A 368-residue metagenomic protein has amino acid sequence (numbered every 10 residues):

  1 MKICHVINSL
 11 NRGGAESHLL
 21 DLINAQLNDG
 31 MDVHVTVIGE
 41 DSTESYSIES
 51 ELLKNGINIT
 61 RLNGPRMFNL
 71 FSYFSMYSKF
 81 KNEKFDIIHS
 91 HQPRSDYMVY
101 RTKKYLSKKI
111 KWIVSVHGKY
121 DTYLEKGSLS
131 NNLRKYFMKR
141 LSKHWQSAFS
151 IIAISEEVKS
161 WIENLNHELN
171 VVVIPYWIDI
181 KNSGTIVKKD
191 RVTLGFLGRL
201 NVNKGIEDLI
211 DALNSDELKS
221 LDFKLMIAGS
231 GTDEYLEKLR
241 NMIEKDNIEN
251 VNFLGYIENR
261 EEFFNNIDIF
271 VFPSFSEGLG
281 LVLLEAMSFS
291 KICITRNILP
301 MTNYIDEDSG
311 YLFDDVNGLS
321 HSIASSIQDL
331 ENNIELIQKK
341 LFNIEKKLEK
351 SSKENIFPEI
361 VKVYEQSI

Functional and structural regions predicted by a protein language model:
H5-L70, W161, V173, G231-D233: N-terminal strand-loop element at the rim of the active site of nucleotide-sugar-dependent glycosyltransferases
E16-N24, V192, F196-S215, E237-K238: A conserved mid-protein helix/loop that constitutes part of the nucleotide-sugar donor-binding site
G56, K238-G255: Nucleotide-activated donor-binding/catalytic signature segment of Leloir-type glycosyltransferases, i.e., the conserved
S90-D96, V116: Short His-centered aromatic/hydrophobic patch
N132-S150: Membrane-proximal helix-turn-helix segments that form the acceptor-binding/catalytic region of lipid-linked
Y256, F275: Aromatic "clamp/platform" in nucleotide-sugar-dependent glycosyltransferases that forms part of the donor/acceptor
I292-T295: Short hydrophobic beta-strand element within catalytic cores of glycosyltransferases and related nucleotide-activated
E307-S320, I327-I334: Conserved acidic donor-binding segment of nucleotide-sugar-dependent glycosyltransferases
